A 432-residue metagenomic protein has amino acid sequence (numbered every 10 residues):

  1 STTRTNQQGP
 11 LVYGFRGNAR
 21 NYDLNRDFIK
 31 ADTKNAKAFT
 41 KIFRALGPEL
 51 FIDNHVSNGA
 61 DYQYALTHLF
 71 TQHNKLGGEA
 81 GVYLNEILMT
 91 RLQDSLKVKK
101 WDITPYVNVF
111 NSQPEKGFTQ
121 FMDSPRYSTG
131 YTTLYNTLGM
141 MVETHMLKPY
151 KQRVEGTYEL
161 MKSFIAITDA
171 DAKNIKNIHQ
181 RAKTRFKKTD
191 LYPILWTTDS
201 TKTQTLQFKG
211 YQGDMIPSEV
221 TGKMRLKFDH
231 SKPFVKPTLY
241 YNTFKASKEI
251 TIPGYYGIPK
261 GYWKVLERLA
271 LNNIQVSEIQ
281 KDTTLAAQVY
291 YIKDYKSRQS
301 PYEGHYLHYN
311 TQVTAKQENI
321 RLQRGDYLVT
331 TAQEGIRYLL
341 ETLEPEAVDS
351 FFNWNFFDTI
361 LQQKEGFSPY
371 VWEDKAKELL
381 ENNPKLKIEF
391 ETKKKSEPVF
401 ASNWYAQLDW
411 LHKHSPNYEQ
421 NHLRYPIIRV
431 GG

Functional and structural regions predicted by a protein language model:
S1-G432: Structured catalytic-domain cores with a bias toward divalent-metal coordination
